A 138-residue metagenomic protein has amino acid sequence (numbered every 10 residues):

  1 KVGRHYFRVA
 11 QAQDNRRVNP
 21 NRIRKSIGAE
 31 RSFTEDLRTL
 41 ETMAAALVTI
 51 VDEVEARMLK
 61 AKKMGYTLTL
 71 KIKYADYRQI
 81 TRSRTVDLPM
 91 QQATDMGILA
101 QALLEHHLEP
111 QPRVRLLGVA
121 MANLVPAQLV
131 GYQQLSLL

Functional and structural regions predicted by a protein language model:
K1-V114, L124-Q134, L138: DNA-contacting surface of Y-family translesion DNA polymerases
